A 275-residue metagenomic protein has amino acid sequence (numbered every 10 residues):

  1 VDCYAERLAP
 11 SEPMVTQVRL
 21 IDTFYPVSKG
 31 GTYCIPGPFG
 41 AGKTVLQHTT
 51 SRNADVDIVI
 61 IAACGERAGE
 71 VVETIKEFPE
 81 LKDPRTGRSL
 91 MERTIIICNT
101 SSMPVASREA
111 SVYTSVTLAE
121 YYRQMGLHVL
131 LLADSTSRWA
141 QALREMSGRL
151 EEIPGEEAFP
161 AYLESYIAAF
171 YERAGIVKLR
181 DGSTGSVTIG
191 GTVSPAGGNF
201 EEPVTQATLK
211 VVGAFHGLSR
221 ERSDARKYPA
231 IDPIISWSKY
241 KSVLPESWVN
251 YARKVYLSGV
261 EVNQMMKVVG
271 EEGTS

Functional and structural regions predicted by a protein language model:
V1-K29: P-loop NTP-binding catalytic core
D22-S275: P-loop NTPase catalytic core
